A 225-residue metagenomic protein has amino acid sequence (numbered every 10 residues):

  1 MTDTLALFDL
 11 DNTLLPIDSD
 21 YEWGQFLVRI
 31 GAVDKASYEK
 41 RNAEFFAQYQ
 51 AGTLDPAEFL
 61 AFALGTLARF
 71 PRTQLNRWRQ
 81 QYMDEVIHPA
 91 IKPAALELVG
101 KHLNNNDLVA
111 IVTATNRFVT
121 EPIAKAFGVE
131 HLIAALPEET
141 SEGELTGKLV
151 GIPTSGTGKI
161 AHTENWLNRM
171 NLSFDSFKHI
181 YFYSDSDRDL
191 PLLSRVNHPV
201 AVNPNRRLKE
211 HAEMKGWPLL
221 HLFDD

Functional and structural regions predicted by a protein language model:
M1-L54: Active-site neighborhood of HAD-like aspartate-dependent phosphohydrolases
T2-D3, R77, D84-A110, A114-D225: C-terminal cap/substrate-recognition subdomain and adjoining C-terminal extension of metal-dependent phosphatase-like
D18, F70, G158: Conserved active-site and cofactor/substrate-binding residues in soluble primary-metabolism enzymes
S19-E22, R72, L136, P153: Active-site phosphate-binding/coordination module
G24-Q25, L64, N197: Amphipathic alpha-helical segments within well-ordered protein domains
F46-R72, L136-S141: Short, compositionally biased "basic patch" segments
E58-A94: Metal-dependent phosphoesterase signature
